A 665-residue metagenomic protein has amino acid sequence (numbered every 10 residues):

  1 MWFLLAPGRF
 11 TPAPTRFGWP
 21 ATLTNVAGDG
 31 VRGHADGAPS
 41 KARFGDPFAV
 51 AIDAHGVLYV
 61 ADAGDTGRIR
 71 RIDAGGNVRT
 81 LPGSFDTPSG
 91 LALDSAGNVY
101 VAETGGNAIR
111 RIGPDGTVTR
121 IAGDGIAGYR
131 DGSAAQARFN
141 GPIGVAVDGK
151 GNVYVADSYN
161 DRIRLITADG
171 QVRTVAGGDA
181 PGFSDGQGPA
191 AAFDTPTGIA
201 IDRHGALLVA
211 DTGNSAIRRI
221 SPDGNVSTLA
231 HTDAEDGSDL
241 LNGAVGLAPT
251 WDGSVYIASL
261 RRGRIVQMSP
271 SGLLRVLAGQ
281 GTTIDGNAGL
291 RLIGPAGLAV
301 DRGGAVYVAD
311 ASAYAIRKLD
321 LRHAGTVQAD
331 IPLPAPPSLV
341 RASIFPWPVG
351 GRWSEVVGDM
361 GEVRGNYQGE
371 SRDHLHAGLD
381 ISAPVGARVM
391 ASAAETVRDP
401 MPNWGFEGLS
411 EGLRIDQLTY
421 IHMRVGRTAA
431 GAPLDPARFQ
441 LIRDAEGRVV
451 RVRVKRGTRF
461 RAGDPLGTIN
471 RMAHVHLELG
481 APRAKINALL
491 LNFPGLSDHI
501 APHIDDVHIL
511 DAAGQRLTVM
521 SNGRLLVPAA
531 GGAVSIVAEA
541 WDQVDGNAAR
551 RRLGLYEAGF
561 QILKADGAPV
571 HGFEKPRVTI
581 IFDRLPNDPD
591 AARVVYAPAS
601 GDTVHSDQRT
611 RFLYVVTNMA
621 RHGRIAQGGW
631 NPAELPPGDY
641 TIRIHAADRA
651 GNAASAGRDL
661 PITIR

Functional and structural regions predicted by a protein language model:
G8, K455, R461, S497 (+2 more regions): Long, low-complexity serine/threonine/glycine- and acidic-rich segments characteristic of extracellular
T15-F48, D65, G75-S89, T117-G141 (+3 more regions): Gly/Pro-rich loop segments of beta-rich domains
I52-H55, L93-A96, V147-K150, I201-H204 (+2 more regions): Residue-level detector of Asp-centered blade-edge/turn motifs that repeat once per structural unit in beta-propeller
V57-Y59, N98-Y100, N152-Y154, L207-L208 (+2 more regions): Conserved beta-propeller blade signature
A63-G64, T104, S158-Y159, T212-G213 (+5 more regions): Short loop/turn segments immediately following the C-termini of beta-strands
G67-R71, N107-R111, T117, D161-L165 (+4 more regions): A short loop-to-beta-strand structural motif that recurs across blades of beta-propeller domains
G294-D330: Blade-level signature of beta-propeller repeat domains, shared across WD40, Kelch, NHL, RCC1 and BNR/Asp-box propellers
T326-T419, G426-G431, R448, R453-R456 (+3 more regions): Surface-exposed, glycine-biased beta-strand/turn segments
